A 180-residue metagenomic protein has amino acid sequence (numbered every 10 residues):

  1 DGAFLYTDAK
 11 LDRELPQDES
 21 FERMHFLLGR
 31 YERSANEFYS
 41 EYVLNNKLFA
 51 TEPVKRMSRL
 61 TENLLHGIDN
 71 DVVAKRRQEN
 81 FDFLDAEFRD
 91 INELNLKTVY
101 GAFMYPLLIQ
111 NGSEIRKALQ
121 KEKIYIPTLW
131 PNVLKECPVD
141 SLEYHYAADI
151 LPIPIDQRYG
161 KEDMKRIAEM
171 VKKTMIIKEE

Functional and structural regions predicted by a protein language model:
D1-G2, M175: Hydrophobic transmembrane helix bundles of membrane-integrated enzymes that assemble and modify cell-envelope
F4-D8: Short beta-strand-to-turn element immediately C-terminal to the catalytic PLP-Schiff-base lysine in fold type I
K10-E180: PLP-dependent aminotransferase class I/II
